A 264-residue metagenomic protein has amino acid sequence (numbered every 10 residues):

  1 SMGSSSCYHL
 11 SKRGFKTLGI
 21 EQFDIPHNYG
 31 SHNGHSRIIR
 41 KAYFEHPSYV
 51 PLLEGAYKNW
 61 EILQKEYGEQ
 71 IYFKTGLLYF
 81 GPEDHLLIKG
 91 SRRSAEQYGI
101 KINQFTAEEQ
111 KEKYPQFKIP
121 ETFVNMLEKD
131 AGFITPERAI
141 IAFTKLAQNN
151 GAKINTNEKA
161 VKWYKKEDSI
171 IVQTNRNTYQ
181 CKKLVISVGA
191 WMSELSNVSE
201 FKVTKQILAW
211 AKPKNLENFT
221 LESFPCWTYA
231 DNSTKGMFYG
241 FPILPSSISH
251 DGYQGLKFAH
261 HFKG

Functional and structural regions predicted by a protein language model:
M2, C7-F15, G68-Y72, T178-Y179 (+2 more regions): Active-site substrate-recognition segment that forms the wall of the catalytic cavity or substrate channel
S11-H32: Glycine-rich FAD pyrophosphate-binding loop
R13, Y98, L146, N150: Conserved dinucleotide-binding and phosphotransfer motif residues
T17, I102, L184: Hydrophobic anchor at the start of a short beta-strand that flanks the dinucleotide cofactor-binding loop
S36-K113, T122-F123, M237-F238: Dinucleotide-binding Rossmann-like beta1-alpha1 core, especially the glycine-rich loop that anchors the ADP
Y43, G189-A190: Short glycine-/small-residue-rich Rossmann-like dinucleotide-binding loops
P82, V188-G189: Glycine-rich, N-terminal phosphate-binding loop of Rossmann-like dinucleotide-binding domains
L127-K183, S187: Helical element adjacent to the flavin cofactor pocket in flavoenzyme catalytic cores
